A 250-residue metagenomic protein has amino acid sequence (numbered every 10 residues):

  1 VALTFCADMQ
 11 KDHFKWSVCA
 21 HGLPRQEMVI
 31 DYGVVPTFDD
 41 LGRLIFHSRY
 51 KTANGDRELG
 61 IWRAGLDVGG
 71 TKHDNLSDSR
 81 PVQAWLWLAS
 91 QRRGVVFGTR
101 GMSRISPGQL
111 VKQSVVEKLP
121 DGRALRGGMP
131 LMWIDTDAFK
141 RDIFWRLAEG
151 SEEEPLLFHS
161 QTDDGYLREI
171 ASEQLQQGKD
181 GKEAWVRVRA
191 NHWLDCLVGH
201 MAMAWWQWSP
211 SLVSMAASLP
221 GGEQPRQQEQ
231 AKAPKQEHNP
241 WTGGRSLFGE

Functional and structural regions predicted by a protein language model:
V1-F97, A138-E250: RNase H-like, metal-dependent nuclease domains and their acidic two-metal-ion catalytic environment used
L86-A138: Conserved beta-strand -> loop -> alpha-helix junction used to position metal-binding or nucleic-acid-contacting
